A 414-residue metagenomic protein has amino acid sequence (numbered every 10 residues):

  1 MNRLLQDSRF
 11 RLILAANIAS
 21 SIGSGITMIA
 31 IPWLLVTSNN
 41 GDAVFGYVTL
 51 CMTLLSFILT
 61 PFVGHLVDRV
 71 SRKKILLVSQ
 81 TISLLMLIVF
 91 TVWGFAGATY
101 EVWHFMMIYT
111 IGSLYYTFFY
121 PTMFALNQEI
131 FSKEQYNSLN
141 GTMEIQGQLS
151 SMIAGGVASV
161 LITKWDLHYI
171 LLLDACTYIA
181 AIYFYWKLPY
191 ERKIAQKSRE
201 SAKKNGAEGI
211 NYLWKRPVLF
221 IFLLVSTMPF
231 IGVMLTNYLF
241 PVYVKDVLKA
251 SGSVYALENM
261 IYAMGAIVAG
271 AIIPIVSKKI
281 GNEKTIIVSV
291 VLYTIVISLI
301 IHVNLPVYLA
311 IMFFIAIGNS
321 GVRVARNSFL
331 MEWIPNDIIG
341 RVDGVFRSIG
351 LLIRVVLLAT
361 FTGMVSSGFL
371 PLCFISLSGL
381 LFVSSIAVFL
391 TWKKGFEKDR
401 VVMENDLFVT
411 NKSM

Functional and structural regions predicted by a protein language model:
M1-F10, Y190-L224, F408: Juxtamembrane intracellular "pre-TM" segments in multi-pass secondary transporters
R11-M28, T49-V67, S71-S83, H104-I162 (+6 more regions): Substrate-agnostic recognition of the 12-TM MFS/MFS-like secondary transporter fold
A30-A43, Y238-S253: Short amphipathic helix-loop junctions that connect adjacent transmembrane helices in Major Facilitator Superfamily/SLC
P32-S38, T91-A96, I153-L173, D246-V247 (+1 more regions): Transmembrane alpha-helix termini and helix-breaking/packing motifs in multi-pass membrane transporters
G41-T49, F105, A250-N259: Juxtamembrane helix-start elements in MFS-like secondary transporters
I58, F62, R69, K73-I75 (+4 more regions): C-terminal transmembrane bundle of multi-pass solute transporters/carriers
V92-I108, I300-M312: Helix-loop junctions at membrane interfaces in 12-TM secondary transporters
A125, E129, L171-E200, F389-M403: Helix-loop junctions on the cytosolic side of multi-pass membrane transporters, especially the intracellular loop
